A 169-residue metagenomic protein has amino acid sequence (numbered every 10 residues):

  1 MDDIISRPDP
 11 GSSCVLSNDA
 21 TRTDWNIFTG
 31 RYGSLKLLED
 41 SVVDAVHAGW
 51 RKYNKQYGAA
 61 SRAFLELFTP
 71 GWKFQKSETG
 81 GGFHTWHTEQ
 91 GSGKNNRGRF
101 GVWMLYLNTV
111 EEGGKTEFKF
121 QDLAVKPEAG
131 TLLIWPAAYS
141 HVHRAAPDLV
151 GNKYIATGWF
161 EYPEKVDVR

Functional and structural regions predicted by a protein language model:
M1-L132, S140-R169: Fe(II)/2-oxoglutarate oxygenase catalytic core
